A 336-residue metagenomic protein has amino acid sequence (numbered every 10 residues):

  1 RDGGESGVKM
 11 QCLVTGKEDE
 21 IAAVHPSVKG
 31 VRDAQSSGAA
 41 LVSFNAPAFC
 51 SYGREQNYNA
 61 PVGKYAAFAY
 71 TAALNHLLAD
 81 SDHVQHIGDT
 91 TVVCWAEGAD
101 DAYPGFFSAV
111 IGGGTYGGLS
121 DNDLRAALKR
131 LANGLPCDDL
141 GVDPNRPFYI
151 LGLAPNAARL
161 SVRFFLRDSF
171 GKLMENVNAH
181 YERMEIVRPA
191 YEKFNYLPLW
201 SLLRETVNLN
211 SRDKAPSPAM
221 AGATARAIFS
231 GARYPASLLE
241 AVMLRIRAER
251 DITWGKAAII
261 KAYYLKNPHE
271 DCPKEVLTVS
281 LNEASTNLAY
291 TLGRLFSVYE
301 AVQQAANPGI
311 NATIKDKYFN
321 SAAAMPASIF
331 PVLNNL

Functional and structural regions predicted by a protein language model:
R1-G4, D19-L336: Extended alpha-helical scaffolding segments
G4-M10: Short metal-coordination and nucleic-acid-contact micro-motifs, chiefly zinc-binding Cys/His arrays
K9, E18-D19: Protease-labile, long low-complexity intrinsically disordered regions enriched in Pro/Ser/Thr
T15: Short Cys/His-rich metal-coordination motifs, predominantly Zn2+-binding knuckles/fingers
